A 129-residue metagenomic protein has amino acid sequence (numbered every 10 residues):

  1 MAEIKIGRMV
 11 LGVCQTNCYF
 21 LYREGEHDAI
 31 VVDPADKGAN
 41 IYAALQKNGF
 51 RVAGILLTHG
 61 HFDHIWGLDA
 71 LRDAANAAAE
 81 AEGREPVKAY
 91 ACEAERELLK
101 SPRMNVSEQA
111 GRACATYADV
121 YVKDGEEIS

Functional and structural regions predicted by a protein language model:
A2-N48: Conserved beta-strand hairpin/beta-sheet module of binuclear metal-dependent hydrolase folds, prominently
K37-I128: Active-site HxH/HxHxD metal-binding segment of metal-dependent hydrolases
